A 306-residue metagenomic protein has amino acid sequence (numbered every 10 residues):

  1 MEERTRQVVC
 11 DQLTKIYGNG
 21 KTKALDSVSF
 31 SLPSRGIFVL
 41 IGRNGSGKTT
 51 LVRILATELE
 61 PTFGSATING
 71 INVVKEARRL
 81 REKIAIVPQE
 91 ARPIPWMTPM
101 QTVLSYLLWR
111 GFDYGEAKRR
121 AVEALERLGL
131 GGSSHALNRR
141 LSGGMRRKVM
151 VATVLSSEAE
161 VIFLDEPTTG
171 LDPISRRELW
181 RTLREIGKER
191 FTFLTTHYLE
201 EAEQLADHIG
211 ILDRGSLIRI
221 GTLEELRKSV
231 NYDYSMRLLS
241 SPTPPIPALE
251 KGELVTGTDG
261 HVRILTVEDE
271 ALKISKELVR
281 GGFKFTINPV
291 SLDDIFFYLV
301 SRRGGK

Functional and structural regions predicted by a protein language model:
E2-C10, T14-S27, S34, E76-A77: A short, flexible loop at the N-terminus of ABC-type nucleotide-binding domains that lies
A56: Helix-to-loop junction immediately C-terminal to a conserved catalytic motif
G64-K75, R79-L80: Conserved ABC transporter NBD signature motif
W96, L137-G144: Conserved ABC ATPase signature
L104, L108, G115-S133: Conserved ABC ATPase "signature" region
I162-E166: Catalytic Walker B motif of ABC-type/P-loop ATPase nucleotide-binding domains
L179-E268: ABC transporter nucleotide-binding domain
R263-K306: C-terminal coupling/interaction segments
